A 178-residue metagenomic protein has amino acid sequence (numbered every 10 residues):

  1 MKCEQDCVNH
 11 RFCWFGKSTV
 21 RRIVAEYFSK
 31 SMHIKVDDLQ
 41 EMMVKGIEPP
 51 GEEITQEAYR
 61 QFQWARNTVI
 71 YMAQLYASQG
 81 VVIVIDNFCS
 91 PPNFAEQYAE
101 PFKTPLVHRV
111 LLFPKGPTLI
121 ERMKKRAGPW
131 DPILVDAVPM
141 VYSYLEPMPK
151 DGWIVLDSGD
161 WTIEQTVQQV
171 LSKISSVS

Functional and structural regions predicted by a protein language model:
C3-D6, V81: Pre-Walker A (Motif I) flank of P-loop NTPase domains
N9: Hydrophobic anchor at the beta1->P-loop junction of P-loop NTPases
C13: The conserved Walker
S18: Walker A/P-loop
R22-T68: Conserved substrate/cofactor phosphate-moiety recognition/catalytic segment in nucleotide-dependent phosphotransferases
R60-K103: Glycine-rich phosphate-binding loop used to anchor ATP phosphates in small-molecule kinases, encompassing both
K103-M123, L156: Conserved phosphate-donor/acceptor-positioning beta-strand/loop module used by diverse small-molecule
K125-Q169, V177: Small-molecule kinase domains that catalyze NTP-dependent phosphoryl transfer to phosphate-bearing small molecules
